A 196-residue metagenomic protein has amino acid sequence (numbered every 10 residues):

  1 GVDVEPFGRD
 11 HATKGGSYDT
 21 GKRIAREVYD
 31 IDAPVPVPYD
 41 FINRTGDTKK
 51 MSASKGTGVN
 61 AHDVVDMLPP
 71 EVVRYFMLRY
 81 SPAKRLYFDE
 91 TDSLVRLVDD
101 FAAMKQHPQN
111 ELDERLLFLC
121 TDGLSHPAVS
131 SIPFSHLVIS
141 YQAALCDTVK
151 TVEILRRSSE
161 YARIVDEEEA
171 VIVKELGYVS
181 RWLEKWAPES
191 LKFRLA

Functional and structural regions predicted by a protein language model:
G1-K22, V28-Y29: Divalent-metal (Mg2+/Mn2+/Ca2+)-assisted nucleotide/phosphate chemistry catalytic cores
T13, Y18, A25, D40-W186: Catalytic adenosine-cofactor/nucleotide-binding cores of aminoacyl-tRNA synthetases and other
D30-I31, P70: Short, well-ordered coil loops that connect the C-terminus of an alpha-helix to the N-terminus of a beta-strand
I31-N43: Glycine-rich phosphate/pyrophosphate-binding loops and their adjacent beta-strand/loop elements at enzyme active sites
S190-K192: Extended, charged low-complexity segments that frequently continue into or abut oligomerization scaffolds
L195-A196: C-terminal accessory/binding modules appended to enzymatic or scaffolding proteins
